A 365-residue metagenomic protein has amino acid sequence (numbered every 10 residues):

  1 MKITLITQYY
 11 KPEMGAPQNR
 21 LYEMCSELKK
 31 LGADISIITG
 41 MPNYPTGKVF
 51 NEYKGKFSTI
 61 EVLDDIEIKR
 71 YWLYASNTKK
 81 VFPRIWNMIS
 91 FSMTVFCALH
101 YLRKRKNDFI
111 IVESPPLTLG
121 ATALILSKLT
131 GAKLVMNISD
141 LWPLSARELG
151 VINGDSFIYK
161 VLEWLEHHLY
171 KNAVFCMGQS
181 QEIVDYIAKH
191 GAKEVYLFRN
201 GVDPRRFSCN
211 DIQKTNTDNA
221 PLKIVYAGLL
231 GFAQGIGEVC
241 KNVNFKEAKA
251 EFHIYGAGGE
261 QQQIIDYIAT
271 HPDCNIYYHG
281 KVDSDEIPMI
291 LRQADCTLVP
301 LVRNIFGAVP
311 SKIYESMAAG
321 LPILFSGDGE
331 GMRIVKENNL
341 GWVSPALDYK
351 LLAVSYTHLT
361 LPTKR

Functional and structural regions predicted by a protein language model:
M1-D64, K241-K246: N-terminal subdomain of nucleotide-sugar transferases
F96, H100, T118-A121, I125-T130 (+1 more regions): Membrane-proximal helix-turn-helix segments that form the acceptor-binding/catalytic region of lipid-linked
V174, L291-F306, L321: Acidic donor-binding loop of glycosyltransferase active sites
E182, G201: Carbohydrate-associated surface elements
T217-Q234, V239-V243, H253: Conserved donor-binding/catalytic core segment of Leloir-type glycosyltransferases
H253, Q262-P288: Nucleotide-activated donor-binding/catalytic signature segment of Leloir-type glycosyltransferases, i.e., the conserved
E330-S355: Change "using UDP/GDP/dTDP sugars" to "using nucleotide sugars
T357-T363: Conserved small/polar residues in nucleotide/adenosyl-binding loops
